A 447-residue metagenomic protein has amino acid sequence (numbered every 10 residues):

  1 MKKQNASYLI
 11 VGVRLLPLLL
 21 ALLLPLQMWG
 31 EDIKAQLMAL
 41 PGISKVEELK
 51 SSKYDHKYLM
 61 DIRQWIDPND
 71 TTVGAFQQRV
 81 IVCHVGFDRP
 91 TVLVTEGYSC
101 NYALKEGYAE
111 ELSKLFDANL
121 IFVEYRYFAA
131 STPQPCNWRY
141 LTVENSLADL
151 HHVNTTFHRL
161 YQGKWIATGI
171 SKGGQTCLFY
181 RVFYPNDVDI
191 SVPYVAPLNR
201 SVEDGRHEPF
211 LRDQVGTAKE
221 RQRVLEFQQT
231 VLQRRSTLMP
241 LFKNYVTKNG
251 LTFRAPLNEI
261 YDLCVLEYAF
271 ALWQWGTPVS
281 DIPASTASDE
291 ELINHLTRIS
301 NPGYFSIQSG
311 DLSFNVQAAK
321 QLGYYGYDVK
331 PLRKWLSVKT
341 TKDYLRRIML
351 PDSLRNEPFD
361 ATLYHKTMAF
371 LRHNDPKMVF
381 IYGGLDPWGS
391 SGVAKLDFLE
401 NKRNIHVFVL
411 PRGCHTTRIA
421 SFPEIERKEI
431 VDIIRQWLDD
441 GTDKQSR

Functional and structural regions predicted by a protein language model:
M1-I33, R212-E220: Bacterial Sec-dependent N-terminal signal peptides
W29-A118, E424-R427, D432-R447: Catalytic-loop region of hydrolases
D61, P68-N145, R355-K377, G384-P387 (+1 more regions): N-terminal cap/lid subdomain of alpha/beta-hydrolase-fold enzymes
Y140-H158: Alpha/beta-hydrolase active-site loop
Y161-I170: Alpha/beta-hydrolase fold nucleophile elbow
G174-P185: Short glycine-enriched nucleophile-adjacent loop and the immediately C-terminal alpha-helix near the catalytic center
V188-P240: A catalytic-pocket lid/entrance helix-loop region that shapes and gates access to the active site across common
N244-D360: Alpha/beta-hydrolase fold active-site neighborhood
